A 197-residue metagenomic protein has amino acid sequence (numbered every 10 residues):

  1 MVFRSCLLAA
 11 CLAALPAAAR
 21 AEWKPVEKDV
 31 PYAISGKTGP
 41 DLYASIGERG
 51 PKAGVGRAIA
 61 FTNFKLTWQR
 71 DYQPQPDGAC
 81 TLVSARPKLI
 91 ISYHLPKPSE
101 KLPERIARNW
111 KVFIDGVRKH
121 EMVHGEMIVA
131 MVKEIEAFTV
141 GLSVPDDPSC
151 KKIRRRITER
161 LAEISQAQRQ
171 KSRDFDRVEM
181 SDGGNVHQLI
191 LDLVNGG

Functional and structural regions predicted by a protein language model:
M1-L7: Bacterial N-terminal signal peptides that target proteins for export
A14-P16: N-terminal signal peptide c-region/cleavage motif recognized by signal peptidases
E22-K101, P145-G197: Metalloprotease/metallohydrolase-associated module, dominated by Zn2+-dependent proteases
K101-A107, K111-V112, I128-R160: Post-HEXXH active-site segment of zinc metalloproteases
G116, H120-I128: Active-site recognition of the HExxH zinc-binding catalytic motif
